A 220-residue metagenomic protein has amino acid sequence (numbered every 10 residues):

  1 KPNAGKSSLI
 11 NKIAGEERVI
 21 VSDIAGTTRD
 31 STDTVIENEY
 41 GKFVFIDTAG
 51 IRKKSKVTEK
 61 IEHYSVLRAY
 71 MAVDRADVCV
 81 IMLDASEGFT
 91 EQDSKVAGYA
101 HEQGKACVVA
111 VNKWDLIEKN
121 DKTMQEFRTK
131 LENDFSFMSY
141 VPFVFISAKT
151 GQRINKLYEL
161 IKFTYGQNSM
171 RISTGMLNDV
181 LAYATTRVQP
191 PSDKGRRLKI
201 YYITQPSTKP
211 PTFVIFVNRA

Functional and structural regions predicted by a protein language model:
K1-I46, K54-L67, M71, R75-M82 (+1 more regions): C-terminal-of-GTPase-core extension/linker across diverse P-loop GTPases
